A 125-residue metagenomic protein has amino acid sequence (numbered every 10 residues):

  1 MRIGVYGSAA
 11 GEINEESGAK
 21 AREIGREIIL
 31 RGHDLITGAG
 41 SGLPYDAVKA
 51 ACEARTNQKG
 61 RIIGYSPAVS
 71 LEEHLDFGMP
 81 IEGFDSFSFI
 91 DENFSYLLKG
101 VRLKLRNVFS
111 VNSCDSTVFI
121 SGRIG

Functional and structural regions predicted by a protein language model:
M1-N14, I24-E27, R31: Generic N-terminal amphipathic, Lys/Arg-enriched alpha-helix
G4-S8, I36, T117-F119: Short glycine-rich or small-residue beta-strand-to-loop segments that form or flank ligand, phosphate, metal/Fe-S
A21-R31, G38-G125: Acidic/glycine-enriched connector segments
